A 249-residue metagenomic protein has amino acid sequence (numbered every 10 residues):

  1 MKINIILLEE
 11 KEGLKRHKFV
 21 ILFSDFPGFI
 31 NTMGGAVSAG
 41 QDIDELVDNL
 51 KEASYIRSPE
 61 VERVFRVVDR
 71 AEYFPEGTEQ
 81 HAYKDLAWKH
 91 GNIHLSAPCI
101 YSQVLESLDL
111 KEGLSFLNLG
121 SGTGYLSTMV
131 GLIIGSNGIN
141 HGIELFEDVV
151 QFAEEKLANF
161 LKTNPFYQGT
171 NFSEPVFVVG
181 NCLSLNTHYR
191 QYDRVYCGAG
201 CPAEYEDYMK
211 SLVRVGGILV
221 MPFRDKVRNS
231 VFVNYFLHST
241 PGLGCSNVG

Functional and structural regions predicted by a protein language model:
M1-I30: N-terminal amphipathic/basic-hydrophobic helices that include classical n-h-c signal peptides and signal-anchor
K11, K15-I21, F65, P75 (+3 more regions): Alpha-helical protein-protein interaction elements
F23-L117, Y125-I133, V149-Q151: Class I SAM-dependent transferase core
D109-T240, G244-S246: Conserved nucleotide-cofactor-binding alpha/beta core module
G249: Phosphate-binding loop/pocket of nucleotide- and phosphate-handling active sites
